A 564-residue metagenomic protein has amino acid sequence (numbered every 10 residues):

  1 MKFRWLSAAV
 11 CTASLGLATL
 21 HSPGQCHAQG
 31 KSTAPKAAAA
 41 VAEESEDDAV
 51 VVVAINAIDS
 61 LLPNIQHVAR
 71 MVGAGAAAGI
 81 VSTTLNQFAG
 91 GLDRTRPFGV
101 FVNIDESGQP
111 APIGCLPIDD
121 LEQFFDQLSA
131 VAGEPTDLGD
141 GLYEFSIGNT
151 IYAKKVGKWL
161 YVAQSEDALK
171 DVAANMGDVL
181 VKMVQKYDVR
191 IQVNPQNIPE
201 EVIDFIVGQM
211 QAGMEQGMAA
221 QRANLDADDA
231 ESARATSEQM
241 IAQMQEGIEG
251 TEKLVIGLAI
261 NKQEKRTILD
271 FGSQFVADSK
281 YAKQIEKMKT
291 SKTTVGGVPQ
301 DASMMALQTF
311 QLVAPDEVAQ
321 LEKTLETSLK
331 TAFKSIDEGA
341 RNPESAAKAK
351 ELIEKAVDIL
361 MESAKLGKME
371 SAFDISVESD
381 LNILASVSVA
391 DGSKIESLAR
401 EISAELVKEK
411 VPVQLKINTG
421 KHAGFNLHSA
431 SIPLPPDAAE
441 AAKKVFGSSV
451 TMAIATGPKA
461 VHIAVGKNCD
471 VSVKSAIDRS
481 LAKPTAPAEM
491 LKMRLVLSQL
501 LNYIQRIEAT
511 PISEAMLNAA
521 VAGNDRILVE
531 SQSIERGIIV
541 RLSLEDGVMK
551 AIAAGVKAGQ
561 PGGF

Functional and structural regions predicted by a protein language model:
M1-A13, H21: Bacterial N-terminal signal peptides that target proteins for export
L17-S32: Signal peptide processing junction and immediate N-terminal pro/mature segment of secreted/exported proteins
Q29-I147, K182-K253, I268-S379, S403-N418: Structural boundary/hinge residues at secondary-structure and domain interfaces
V51-V53, G108-P117, K158-A163, L269-G272 (+5 more regions): Short cationic amphipathic helices and targeting signals
N86-R96, S107, I118-G157, K394-M452 (+1 more regions): Short Gly/Thr-rich strand-loop-strand
R94, G99-F101, I256-N261, K355-E378 (+7 more regions): Long compositionally biased, domain-poor regions of proteins
F145-A220, F446-V521: A conserved glycine-rich beta-strand in the N-terminal activation segment of trypsin-fold
D525-K557: C-terminal regions of mature proteins
